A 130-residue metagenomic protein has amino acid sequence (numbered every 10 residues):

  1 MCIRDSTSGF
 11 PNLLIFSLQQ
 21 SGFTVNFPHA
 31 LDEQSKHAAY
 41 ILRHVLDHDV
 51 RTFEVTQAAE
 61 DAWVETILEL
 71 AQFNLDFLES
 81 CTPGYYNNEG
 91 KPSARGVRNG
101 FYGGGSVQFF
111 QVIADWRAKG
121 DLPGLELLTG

Functional and structural regions predicted by a protein language model:
M1-I3: Short, small-residue-biased leader/transition segments that mark boundaries at the very start of proteins
D5-I15: A structural motif
L14-G130: C-terminal, flexible cofactor-proximal segment of oxidoreductases
